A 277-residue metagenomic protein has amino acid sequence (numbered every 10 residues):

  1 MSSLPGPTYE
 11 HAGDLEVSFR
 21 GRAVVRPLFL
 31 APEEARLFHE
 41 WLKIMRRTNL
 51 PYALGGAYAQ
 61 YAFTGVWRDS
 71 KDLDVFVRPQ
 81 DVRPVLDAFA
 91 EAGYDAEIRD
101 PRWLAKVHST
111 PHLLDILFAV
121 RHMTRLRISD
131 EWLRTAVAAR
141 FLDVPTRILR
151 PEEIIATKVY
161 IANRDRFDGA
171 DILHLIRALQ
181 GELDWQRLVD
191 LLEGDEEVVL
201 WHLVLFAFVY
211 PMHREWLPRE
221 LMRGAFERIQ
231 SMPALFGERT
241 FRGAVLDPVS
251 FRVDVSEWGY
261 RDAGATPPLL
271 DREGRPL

Functional and structural regions predicted by a protein language model:
M1-L54: Helical scaffold of the NTase/Pol beta-like nucleotidyltransferase catalytic core
S2-G21, R127-L277: Catalytic cores of NTP-dependent nucleotidyl/adenyl transfer enzymes across multiple folds
F29-A31, D74, R125: Short, flexible loop segments at the rims of nucleotide/cofactor-binding pockets, characterized by
H39-L73, V77-L86, I148-R150, D254 (+1 more regions): Active-site nucleotide-donor binding segment shared across nucleotidyl transfer reactions
R46, A90, R140: Anion (oxyanion) recognition and catalysis
A59-Q60, M123, E153-I154: Short, solvent-exposed loop/turn segments at secondary-structure junctions
A90-S129: Conserved catalytic core of two-metal-ion nucleotidyltransferases
